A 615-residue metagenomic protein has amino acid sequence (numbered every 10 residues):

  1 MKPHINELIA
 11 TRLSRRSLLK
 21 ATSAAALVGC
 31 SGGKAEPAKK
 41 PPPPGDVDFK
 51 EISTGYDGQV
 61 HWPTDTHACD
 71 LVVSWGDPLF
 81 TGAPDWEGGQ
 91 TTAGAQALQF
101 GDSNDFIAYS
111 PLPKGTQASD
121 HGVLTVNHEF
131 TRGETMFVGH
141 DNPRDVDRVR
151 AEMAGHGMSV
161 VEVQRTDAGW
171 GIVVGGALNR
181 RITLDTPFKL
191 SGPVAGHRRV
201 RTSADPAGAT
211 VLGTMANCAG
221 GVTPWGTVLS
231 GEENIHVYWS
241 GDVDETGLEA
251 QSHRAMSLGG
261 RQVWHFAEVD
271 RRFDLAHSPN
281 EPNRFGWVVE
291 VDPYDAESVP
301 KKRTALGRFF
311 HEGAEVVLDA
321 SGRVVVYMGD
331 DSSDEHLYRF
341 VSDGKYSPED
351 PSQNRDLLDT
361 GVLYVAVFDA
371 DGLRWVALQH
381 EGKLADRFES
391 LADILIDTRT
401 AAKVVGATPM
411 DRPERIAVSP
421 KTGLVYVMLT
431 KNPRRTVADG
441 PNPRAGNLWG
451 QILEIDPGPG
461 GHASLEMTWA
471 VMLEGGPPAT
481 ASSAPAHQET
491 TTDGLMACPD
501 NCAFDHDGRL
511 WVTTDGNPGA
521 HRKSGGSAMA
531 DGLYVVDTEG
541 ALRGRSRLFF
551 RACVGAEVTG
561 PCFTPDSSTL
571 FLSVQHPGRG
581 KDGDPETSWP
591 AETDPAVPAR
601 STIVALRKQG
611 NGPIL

Functional and structural regions predicted by a protein language model:
M1-L13, A24: N-terminal secretory signal peptides
T11-L13, C30-W62: C-terminal segment of N-terminal export signals and the immediately downstream linker at the start of the mature
V60-L71, P84-A95, A168-G208, V289-R308 (+3 more regions): Blade-edge beta-strand/turn elements of extracellular beta-propeller and related beta-sheet repeat scaffolds
A95-Y109, P206-A219, V404-R415, H487-A503 (+1 more regions): Signature of short aromatic-glycine-proline-rich micro-motifs recurring in repeat-based ectodomains
P111-L112, T223-P224, L318-S321, P420-K421 (+2 more regions): Residue-level detector of Asp-centered blade-edge/turn motifs that repeat once per structural unit in beta-propeller
H156-V163, R284-P293, F340-V341, N447-G458 (+3 more regions): Beta-propeller blade signature
T491-E539: Loop/turn-rich, solvent-exposed surfaces of beta-rich toroidal or solenoidal domains
T564-L615: Blade-level signature of beta-propeller repeat domains, shared across WD40, Kelch, NHL, RCC1 and BNR/Asp-box propellers
